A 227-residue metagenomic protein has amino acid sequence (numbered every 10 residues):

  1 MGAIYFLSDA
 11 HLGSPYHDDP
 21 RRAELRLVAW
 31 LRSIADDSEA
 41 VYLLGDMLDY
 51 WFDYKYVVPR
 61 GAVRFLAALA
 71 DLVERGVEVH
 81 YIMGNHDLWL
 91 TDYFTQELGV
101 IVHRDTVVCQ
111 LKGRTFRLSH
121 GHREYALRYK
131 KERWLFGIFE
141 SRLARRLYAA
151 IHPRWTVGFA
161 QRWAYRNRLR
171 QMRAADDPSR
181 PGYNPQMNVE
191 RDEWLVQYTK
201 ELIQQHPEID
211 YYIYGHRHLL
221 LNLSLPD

Functional and structural regions predicted by a protein language model:
G2-A3, L7, L12-L111: Core catalytic region of metal-dependent phosphoesterases/phosphodiesterases, especially metallo-beta-lactamase-like
Y5, Y16, Y42, Y50 (+10 more regions): Sequence-level detector for tyrosine residue identity
H11-Y16, A23-E24, N85-D87, G121-Y129 (+3 more regions): Residue-level signal for functionally critical sites in structured catalytic/ligand-binding pockets
G13, D53, T91, C109 (+5 more regions): A generic signature of intrinsically disordered, low-complexity regions enriched in glycine/proline and charged/polar
A29, D49, Y56, A70 (+8 more regions): Charge-rich, low-complexity amphipathic helices in intrinsically disordered tails/linkers adjacent to domains
R32, D49-L72, A164-R168, P181-Q186 (+1 more regions): N-terminal short leaders/motifs
E97-R104, T115-R117, H122, A126-S141 (+1 more regions): Conserved beta-sheet core of the metallophosphoesterase superfamily
G121-Q197: Active-site-proximal loop/helix segment associated with metal-binding centers of metalloenzymes
